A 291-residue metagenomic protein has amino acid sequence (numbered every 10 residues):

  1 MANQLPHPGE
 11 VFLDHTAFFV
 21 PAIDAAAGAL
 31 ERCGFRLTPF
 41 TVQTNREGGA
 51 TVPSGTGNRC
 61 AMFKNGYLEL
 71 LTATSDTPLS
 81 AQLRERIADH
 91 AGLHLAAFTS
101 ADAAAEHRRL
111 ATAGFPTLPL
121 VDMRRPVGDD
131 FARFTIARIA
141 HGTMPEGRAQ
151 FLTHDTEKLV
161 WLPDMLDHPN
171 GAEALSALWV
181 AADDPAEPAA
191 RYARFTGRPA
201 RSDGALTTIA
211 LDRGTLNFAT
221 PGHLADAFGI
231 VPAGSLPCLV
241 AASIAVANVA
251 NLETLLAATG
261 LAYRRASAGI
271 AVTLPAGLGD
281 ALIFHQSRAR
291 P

Functional and structural regions predicted by a protein language model:
M1-D14, F18-T38, S54-D122, V127-P291: Glyoxalase I/VOC metalloenzyme domain signal
T41-T44: Short, Gly/Pro- and small/polar-rich lid/capping loops
E47-T51: N-terminal beta-loop-helix "entrance" segment that forms/cooperates in small-molecule cofactor or anionic ligand
